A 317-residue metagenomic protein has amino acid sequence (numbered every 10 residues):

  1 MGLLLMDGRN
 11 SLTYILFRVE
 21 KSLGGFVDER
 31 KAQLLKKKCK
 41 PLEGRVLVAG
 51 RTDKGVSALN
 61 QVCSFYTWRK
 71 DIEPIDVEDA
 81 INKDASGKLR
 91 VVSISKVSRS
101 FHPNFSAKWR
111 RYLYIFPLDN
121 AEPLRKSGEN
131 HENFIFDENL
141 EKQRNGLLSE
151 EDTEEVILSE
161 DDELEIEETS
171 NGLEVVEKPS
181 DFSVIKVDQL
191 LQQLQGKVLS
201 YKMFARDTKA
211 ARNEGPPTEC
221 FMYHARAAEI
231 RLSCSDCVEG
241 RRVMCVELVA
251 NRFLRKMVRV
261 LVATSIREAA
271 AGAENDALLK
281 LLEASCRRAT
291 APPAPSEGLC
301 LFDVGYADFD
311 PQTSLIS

Functional and structural regions predicted by a protein language model:
G2-S317: Structured-RNA-binding interfaces characteristic of tRNA pseudouridine synthases
